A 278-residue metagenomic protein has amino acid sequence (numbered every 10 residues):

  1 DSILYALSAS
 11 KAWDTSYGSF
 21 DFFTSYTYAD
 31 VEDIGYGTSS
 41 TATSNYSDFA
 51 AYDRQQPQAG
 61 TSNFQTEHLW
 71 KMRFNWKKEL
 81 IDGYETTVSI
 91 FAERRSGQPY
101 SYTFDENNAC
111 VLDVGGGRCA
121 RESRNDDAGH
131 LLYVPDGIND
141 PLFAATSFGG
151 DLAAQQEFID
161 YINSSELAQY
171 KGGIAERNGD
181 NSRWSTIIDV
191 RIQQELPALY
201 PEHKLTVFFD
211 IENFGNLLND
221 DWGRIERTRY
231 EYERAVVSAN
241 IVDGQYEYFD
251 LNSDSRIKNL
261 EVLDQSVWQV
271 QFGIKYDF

Functional and structural regions predicted by a protein language model:
D1-E85, S89-P99: Gram-negative outer-membrane beta-barrel transporters
D1-I3, T66-W70, W184-I188, S266-V270: Residues that define the transmembrane beta-barrel architecture of outer-membrane proteins
L7-K11, M72-W76, I90, V190-Q194 (+2 more regions): Residues on the lipid-exposed face of transmembrane beta-strands in outer-membrane beta-barrel proteins
G37-R54, T103-L112, W222-Y232: Flexible, surface-exposed loop regions and adjacent strand-edge segments of Gram-negative outer-membrane beta-barrel
K78-Y84, L196-H203, G215-N219: Substrate-binding/catalytic groove segments of enzymes that remodel or degrade extracellular structural polymers
T87-L199, T206, E231-N259: Extracytoplasmic gating/loop element in the C-terminal half of outer-membrane beta-barrel translocons and assembly
K204-I241: Aromatic sugar-binding interfaces of carbohydrate-active proteins
D264-F278: Outer-membrane beta-barrel "beta-signal"
